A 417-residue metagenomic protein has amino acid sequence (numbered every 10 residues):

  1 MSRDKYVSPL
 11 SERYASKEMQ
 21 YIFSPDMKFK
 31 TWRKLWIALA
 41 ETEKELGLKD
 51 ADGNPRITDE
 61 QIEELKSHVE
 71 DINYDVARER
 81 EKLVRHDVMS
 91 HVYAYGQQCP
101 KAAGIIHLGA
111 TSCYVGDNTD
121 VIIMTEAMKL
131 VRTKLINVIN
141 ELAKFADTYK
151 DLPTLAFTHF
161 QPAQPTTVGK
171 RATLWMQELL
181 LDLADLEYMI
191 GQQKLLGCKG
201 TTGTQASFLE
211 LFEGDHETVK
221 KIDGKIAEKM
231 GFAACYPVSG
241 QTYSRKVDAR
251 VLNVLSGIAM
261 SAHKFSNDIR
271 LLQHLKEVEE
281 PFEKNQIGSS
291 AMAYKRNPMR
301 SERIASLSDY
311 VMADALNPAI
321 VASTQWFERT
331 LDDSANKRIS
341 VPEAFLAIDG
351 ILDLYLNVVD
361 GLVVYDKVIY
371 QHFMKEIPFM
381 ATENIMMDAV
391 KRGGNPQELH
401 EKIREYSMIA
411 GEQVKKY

Functional and structural regions predicted by a protein language model:
M1-T31, R80-R85, E277, M292-Y417: Glycine-rich cofactor/substrate-binding loops
S2-A206, F212-A227, G288-S289, M299-R303 (+1 more regions): A helix-coil-helix interface module used to build multimeric assemblies and to scaffold catalytic/cofactor sites
A38-T42, A94, Q98, E141 (+15 more regions): Generic, well-ordered alpha-helical scaffold segments in large soluble proteins
L48-K49, F232, G394: Helix N-cap/coil-helix junction residues
E64-I72, R245, E405-A410: A short structural micro-motif
T125-R132, I136, A143, G169 (+8 more regions): Short amphipathic alpha-helical segments with heptad-repeat character
D182, L186, A233, G240-S334 (+1 more regions): Glycine-rich anion/phosphate-binding loop at the beta-strand->alpha-helix junction
L209, E213, K229, C235-S239 (+4 more regions): A structural signal for small-residue-enriched, beta-sheet-centric alpha/beta enzyme cores and oligomeric scaffold folds
